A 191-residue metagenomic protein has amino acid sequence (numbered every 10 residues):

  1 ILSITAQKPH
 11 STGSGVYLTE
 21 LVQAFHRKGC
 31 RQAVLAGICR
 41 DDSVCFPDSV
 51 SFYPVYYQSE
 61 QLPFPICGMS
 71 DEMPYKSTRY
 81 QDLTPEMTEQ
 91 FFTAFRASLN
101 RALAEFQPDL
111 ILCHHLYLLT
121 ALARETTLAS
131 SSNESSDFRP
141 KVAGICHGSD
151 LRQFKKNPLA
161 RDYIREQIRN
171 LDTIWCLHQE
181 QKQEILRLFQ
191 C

Functional and structural regions predicted by a protein language model:
I1-Q58: N-terminal subdomain of nucleotide-sugar transferases
S14, G37, H114-H115, C176-H178: Replace "coordinates the UDP/GDP/TDP-sugar" with "coordinates nucleotide-activated sugar donors
G37-L103: A conserved catalytic-core segment of Leloir-type glycosyltransferases
R40, L118-L119, E180-K182: Alpha-helix capping/helix-boundary segments
F92, C113-L118: Short His-centered aromatic/hydrophobic patch
L110-C113, A123-R152, W175: Active-site proximal beta-strand in glycosyltransferases
N157-I174: Membrane-proximal helix-turn-helix segments that form the acceptor-binding/catalytic region of lipid-linked
K182-C191: Helix-loop-beta element that forms the nucleotide-linked donor phosphate-binding surface in glycosyltransferases
